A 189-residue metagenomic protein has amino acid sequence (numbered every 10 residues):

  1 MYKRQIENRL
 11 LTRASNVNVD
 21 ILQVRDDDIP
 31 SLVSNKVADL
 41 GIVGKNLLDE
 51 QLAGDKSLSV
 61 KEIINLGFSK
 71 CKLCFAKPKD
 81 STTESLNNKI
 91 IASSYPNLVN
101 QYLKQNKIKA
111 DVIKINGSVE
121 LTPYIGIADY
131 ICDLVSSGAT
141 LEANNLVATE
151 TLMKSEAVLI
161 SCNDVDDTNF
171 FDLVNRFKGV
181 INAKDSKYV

Functional and structural regions predicted by a protein language model:
K3-V189: Domain-level signature for soluble enzymes in the chorismate/prephenate branch of the shikimate pathway
